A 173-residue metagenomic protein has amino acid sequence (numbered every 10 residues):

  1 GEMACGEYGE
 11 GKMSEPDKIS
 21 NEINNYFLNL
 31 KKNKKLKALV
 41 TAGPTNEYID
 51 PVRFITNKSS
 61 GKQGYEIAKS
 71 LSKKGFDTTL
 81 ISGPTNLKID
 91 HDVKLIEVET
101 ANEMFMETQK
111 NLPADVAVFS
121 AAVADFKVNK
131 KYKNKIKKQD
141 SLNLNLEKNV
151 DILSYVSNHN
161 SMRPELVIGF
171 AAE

Functional and structural regions predicted by a protein language model:
G1-E2, G83-N86, A122-A124, A172-E173: Short, ordered loop/turn segments at secondary-structure junctions
G1-F27: Internal gly/pro-rich beta-alpha loop/helix module that stabilizes soluble enzyme cofactors or their anionic handles
G9, R53-K58, K137-L142: Short glycine-enriched, charge-decorated loop/helix-capping segments at active-site entrances that position
G11-N21, K58, K62, E66 (+3 more regions): Conserved active-site and cofactor/substrate-binding residues in soluble primary-metabolism enzymes
S20-A38, A101-A117: Short amphipathic alpha-helices and their capping/turn segments at secondary-structure boundaries
K32-E99: Glycine-rich phosphate/diphosphate-binding loop of Rossmann-like nucleotide-binding domains
E99-F170: Glycine-rich phosphate-binding loop
